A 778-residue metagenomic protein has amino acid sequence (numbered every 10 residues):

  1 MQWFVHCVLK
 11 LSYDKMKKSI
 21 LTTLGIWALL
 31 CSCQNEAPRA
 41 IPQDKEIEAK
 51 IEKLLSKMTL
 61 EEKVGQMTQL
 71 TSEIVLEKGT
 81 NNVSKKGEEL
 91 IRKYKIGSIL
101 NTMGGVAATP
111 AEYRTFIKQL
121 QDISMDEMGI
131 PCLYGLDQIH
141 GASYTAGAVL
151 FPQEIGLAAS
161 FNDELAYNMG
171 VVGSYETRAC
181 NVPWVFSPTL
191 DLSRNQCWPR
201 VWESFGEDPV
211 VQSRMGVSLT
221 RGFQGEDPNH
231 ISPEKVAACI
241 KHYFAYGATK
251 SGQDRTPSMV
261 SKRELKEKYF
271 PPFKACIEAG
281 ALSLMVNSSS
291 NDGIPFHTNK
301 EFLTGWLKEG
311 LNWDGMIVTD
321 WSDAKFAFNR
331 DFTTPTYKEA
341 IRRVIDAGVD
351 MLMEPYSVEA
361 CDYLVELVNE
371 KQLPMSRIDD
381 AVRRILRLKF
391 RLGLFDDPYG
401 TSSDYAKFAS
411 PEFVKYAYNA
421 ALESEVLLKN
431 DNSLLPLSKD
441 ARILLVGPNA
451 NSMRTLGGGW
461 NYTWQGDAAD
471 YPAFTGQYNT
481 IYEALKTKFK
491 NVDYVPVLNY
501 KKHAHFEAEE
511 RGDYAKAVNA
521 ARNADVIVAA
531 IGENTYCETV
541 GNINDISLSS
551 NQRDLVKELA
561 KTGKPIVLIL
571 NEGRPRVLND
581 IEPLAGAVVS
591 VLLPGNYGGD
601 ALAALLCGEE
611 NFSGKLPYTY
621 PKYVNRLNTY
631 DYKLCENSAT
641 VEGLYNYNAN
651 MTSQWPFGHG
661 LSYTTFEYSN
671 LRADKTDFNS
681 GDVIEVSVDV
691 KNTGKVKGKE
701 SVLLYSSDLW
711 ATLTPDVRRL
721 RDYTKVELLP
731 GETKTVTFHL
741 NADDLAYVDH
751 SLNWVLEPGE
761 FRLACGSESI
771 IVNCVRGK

Functional and structural regions predicted by a protein language model:
M1-P42: Bacterial Sec-dependent N-terminal signal peptides
S32-A746, E757-C765, S769, K778: Glycoside hydrolase catalytic-domain context in secreted enzymes
D749-S751: Flexible, membrane-facing loop/turn or short amphipathic-helix motifs that contact lipid bilayers or gate lipid-binding
C774-R776: Interdomain boundary/hinge segments at the C-termini of tandem beta-sandwich modules
